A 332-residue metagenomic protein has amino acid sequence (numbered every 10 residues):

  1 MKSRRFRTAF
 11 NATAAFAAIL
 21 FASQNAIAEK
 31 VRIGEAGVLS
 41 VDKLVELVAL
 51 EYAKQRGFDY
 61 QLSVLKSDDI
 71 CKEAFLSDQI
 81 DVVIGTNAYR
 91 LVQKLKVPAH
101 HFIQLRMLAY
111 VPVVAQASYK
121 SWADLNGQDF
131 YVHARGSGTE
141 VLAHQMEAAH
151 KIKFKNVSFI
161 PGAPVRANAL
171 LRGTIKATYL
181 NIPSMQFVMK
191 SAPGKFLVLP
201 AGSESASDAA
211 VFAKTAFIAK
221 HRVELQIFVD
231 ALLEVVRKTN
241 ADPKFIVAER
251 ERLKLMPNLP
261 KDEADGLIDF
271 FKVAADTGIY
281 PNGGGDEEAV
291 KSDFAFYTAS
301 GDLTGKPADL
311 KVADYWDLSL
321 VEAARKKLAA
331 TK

Functional and structural regions predicted by a protein language model:
K2-T13: Bacterial N-terminal signal peptides that target proteins for export
F21-A28: Sec/Tat signal peptide C-region and signal peptidase I cleavage site
A28, L47, H144, Q186-M189 (+3 more regions): Predominant activation on well-ordered alpha-helical scaffold segments within soluble catalytic domains
E29-G162, A167-R172, K176-I182, F196-S205: Short, glycine-/small- and polar/acidic-enriched structural segments that line small-molecule recognition paths
T86-L95, Q104-V111, D262-G266, D317-K332: Amphipathic, soluble alpha/beta structural segments
N87-A88, V165-N258: Pocket-lining segment of extracytoplasmic ligand-binding domains
H221-G305: Secondary-structure end/capping motifs
K291-K332: Conserved C-terminal helix/tail region of periplasmic/extracytoplasmic solute-binding proteins
